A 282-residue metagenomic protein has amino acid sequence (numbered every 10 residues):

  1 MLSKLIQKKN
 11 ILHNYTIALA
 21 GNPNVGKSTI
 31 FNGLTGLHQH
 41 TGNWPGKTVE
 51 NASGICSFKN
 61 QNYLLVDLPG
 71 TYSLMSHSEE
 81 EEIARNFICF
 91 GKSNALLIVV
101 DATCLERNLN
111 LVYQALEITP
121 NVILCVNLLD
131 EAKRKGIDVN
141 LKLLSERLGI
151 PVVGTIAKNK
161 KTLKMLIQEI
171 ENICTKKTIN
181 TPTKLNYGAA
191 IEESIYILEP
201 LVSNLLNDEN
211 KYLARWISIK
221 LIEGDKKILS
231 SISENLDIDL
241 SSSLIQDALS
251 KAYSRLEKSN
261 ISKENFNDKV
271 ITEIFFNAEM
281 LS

Functional and structural regions predicted by a protein language model:
M1-L74, G91: Conserved G1/Walker A P-loop phosphate-binding module
V25, T35-Q39, F58-Q61, G70-S73 (+8 more regions): Non-catalytic alpha-helical coupling and interface elements of nucleotide-dependent molecular machines and regulators
I30-F31, V49, D67, A84 (+3 more regions): Residue-level signature of catalytic and energy-coupling elements of molecular machines, predominantly ATP/GTP-dependent
G46, G70-T71, A102-E106, L128-K133 (+1 more regions): Conserved nucleotide-binding/hydrolysis micro-motifs of P-loop NTPases
G54-N60, I83-V152: Conserved C-terminal guanine-recognition region of P-loop GTPase G domains, centered on the G4
L74-E82: Short glycine-rich substrate-engagement loop in P-loop NTPases that contacts/grips substrate
A132-N186: Canonical P-loop GTPase G-domain recognition
I179-S282: Extended helical scaffolds that flank P-loop GTPase cores
